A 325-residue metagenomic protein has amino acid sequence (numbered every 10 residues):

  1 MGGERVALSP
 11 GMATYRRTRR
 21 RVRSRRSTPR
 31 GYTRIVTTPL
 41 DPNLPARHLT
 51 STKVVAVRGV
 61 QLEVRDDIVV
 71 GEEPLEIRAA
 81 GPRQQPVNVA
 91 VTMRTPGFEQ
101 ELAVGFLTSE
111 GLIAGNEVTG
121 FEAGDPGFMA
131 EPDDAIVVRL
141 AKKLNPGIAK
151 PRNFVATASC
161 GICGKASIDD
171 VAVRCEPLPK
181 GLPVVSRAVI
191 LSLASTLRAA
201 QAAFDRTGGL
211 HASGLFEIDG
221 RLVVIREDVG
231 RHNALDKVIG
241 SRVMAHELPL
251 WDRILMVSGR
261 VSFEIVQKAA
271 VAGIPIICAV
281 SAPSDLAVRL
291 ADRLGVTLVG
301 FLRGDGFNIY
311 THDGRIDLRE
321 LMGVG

Functional and structural regions predicted by a protein language model:
M1-I35: N-terminal amphipathic/basic-hydrophobic helices that include classical n-h-c signal peptides and signal-anchor
G3-E4, M12, Y32, V60 (+4 more regions): Intrinsically disordered, low-complexity regions
T14, V22, N116, A172-C175 (+4 more regions): Amphipathic, positively biased hydrophobic alpha-helical segments used for protein targeting and membrane insertion
I35-S213, E217-I225: Intrinsically disordered, low-complexity regions enriched in acidic/Ser/Thr/Pro/Gln residues
T119, C175-L178, P183, M244 (+4 more regions): Hydrophobic alpha-helical segments
C160, R319-E320, V324-G325: Phosphate/diphosphate-binding glycine-rich loops and adjacent basic-rich segments that engage nucleotide
A194-S258, E264-I265: A mid-sequence, solvent-exposed acidic-amphipathic segment
H232-L321: Feature captures the catalytic cores and cofactor-binding loops of soluble hydro-lyases/lyases that act on carboxylate
